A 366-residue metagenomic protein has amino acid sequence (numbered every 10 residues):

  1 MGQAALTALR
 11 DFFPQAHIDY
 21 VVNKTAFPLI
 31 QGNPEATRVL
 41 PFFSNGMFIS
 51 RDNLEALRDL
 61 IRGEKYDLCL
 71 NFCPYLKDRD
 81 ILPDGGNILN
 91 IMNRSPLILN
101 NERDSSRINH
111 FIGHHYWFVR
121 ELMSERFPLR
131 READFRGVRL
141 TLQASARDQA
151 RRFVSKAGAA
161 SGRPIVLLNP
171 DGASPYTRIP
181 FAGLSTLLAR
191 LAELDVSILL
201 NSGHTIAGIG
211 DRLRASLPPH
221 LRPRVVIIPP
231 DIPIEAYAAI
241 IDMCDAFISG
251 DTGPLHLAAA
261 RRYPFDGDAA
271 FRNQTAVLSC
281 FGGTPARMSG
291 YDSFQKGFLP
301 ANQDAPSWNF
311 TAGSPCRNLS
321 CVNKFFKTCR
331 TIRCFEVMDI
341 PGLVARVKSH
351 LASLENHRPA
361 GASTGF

Functional and structural regions predicted by a protein language model:
M1-F366: Catalytic machinery of carbohydrate-active enzymes, primarily nucleotide-sugar-dependent glycosyltransferases
